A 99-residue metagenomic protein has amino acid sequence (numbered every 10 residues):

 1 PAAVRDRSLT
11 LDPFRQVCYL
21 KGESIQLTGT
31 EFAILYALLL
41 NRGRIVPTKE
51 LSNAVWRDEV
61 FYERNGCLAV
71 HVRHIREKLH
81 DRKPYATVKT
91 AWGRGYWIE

Functional and structural regions predicted by a protein language model:
A2-V4, Q26, V70-E99: DNA-binding patch around the recognition helix
A3-R5, T10, I45, A69: Short aromatic/basic micro-patch
D6-F32, A91, W97-E99: A structural micro-motif at secondary-structure boundaries
V17-L27, A33-H71, L79-R82: Positively charged, aromatic-enriched patches within helix-turn-helix-type DNA-binding elements, predominantly
